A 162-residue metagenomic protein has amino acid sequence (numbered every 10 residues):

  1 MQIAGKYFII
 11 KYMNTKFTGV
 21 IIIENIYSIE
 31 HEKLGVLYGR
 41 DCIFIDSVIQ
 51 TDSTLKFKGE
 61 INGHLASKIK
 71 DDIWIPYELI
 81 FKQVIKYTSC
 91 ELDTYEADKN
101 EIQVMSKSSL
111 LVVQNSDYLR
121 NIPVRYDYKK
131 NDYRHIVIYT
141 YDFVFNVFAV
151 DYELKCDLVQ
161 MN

Functional and structural regions predicted by a protein language model:
G5-F8, Y12-N162: Surface-exposed, interaction-prone regions used to assemble/regulate multi-protein complexes
